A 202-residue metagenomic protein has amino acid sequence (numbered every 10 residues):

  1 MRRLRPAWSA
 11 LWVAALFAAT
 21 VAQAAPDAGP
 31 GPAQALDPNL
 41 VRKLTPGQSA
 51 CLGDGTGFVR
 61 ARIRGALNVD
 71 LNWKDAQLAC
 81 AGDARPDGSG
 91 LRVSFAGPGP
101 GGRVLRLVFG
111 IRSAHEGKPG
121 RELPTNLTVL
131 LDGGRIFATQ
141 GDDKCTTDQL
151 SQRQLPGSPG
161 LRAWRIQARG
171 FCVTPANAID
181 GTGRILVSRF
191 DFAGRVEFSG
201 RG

Functional and structural regions predicted by a protein language model:
M1-P6: N-terminal secretory signal peptides that target proteins for export/translocation
S9-T20: Bacterial N-terminal signal peptides
F17, F58, F95, F109 (+4 more regions): Phenylalanine-focused residue identity feature
A25-G141: An ectodomain-focused feature that recognizes extracytoplasmic/extracellular
G117-V196: Acidic, glycine-rich flexible loop segments
R201-G202: Short, solvent-exposed mixed-charge patches
